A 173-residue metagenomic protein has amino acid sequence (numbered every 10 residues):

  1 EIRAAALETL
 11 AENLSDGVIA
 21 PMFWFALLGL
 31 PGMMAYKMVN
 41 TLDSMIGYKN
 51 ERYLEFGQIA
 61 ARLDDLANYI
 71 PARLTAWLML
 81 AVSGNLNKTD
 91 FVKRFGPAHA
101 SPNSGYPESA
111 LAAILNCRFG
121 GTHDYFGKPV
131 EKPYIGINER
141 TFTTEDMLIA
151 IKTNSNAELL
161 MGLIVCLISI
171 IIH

Functional and structural regions predicted by a protein language model:
E1-M34, V39, G47-H173: Hydrophobic alpha-helical transmembrane segments
